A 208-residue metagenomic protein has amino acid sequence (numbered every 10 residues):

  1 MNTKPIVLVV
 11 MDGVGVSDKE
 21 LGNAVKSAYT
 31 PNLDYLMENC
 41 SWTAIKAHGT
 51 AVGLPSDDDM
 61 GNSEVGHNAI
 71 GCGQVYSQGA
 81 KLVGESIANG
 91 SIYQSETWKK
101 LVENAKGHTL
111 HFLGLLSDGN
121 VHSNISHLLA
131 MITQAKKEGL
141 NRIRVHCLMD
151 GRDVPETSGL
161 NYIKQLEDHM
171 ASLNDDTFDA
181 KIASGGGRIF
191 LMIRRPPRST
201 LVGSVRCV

Functional and structural regions predicted by a protein language model:
N2-I6, V14-F190, G203: Active-site nucleophile/metal-coordination loop of metallo-enzymes that catalyze phosphate/sulfate and related
M192-R195: Secreted, luminal/periplasmic, and some membrane-associated catalytic domains that remodel anionic oxygen-ester
P197-T200, V205: Conserved anion/nucleotide-ligand pocket segment
V208: Conserved small/polar residues in nucleotide/adenosyl-binding loops
